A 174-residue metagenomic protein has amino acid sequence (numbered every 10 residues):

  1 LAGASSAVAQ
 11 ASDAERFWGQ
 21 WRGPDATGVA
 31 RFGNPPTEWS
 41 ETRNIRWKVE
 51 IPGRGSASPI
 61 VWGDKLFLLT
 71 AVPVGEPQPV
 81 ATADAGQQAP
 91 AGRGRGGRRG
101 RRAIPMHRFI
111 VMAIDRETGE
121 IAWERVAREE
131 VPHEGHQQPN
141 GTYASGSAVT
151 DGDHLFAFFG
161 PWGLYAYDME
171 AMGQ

Functional and structural regions predicted by a protein language model:
L1-S6: Bacterial N-terminal signal peptides
A7-Q174: Noncatalytic, solvent-exposed loop/strand surfaces of beta-propeller-type extracellular/periplasmic domains
